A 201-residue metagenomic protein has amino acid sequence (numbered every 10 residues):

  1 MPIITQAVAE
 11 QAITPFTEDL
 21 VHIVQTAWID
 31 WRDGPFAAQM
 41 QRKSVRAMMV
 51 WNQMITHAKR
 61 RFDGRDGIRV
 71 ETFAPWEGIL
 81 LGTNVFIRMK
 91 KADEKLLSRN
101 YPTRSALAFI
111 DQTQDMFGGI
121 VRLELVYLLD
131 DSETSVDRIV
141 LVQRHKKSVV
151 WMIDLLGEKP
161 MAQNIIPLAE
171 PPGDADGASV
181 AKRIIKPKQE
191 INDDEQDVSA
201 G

Functional and structural regions predicted by a protein language model:
M1-M48: Interdomain/boundary linker segments immediately adjacent to catalytic/signaling cores
V21-A37, R69-L97: N-terminal short leaders/motifs
V24, G34-A37, R42-V45, W51-I55 (+2 more regions): Generic detector of short, locally flexible boundary/turn motifs and exposed helical patches
V24, M40, G64-G67, T113-Q114 (+1 more regions): Intrinsically disordered, low-complexity segments enriched in polar/charged residues with Gly/Pro, especially when
K43-R88: Short, well-structured hydrophobic secondary-structure segments
T83-V85, E94, N100-R104, D154-L156 (+1 more regions): Surface-exposed beta-strand edges and their flanking turn/coil or helix-capping segments
M89-S148: A recognition module on extended beta-rich or small alphabeta surfaces enriched in W/G with H and D/E
D131-G201: Glycine-rich, aromatic-bearing surface loops/beta-hairpins
